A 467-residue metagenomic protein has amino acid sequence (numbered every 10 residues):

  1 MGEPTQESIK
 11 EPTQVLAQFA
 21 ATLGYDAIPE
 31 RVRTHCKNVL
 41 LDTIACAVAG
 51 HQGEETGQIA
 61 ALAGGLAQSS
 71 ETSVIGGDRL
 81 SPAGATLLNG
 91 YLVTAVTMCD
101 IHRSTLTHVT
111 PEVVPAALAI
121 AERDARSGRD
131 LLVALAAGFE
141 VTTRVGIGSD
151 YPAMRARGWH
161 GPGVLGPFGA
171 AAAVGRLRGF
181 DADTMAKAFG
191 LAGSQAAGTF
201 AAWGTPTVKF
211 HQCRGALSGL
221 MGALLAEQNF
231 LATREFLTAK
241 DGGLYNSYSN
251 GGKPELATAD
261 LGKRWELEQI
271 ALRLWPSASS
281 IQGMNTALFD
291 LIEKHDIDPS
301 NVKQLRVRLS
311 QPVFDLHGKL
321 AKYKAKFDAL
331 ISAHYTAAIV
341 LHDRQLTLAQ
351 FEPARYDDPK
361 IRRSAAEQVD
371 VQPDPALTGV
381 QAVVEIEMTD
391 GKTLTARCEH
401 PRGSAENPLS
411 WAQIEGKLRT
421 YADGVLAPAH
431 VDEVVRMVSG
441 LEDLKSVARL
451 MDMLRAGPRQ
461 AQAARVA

Functional and structural regions predicted by a protein language model:
M1-T107, G204-L217, L224-A467: Terminal-appendage/accessory-domain detector
R33, K37, L41, V113 (+3 more regions): Hydrophobic face of alpha-helices
V39-C46, A117, L165-R176, A337: Hydrophobic mid-domain F-helix/FG-region of cytochrome P450s
G50, A117-D124, A171-L177, G222-A226 (+2 more regions): Well-ordered alpha-helical scaffold segments within catalytic/enzyme domains
G84-T105, V109-S127, A134-A137, V141 (+1 more regions): Function-dense linear segments that define catalytic or interfacial modules in macromolecule-processing proteins
V93, E112-V114, A119, V141 (+3 more regions): Short connector loops/turns at beta-strand edges and beta->alpha or beta->beta junctions
V114, F168, Q282: Conserved active-site region of classical short-chain dehydrogenase/reductase
A121-M221, T233-D241: Glycine-rich, mobile lid/loop segments that gate access to catalytic sites or pores
